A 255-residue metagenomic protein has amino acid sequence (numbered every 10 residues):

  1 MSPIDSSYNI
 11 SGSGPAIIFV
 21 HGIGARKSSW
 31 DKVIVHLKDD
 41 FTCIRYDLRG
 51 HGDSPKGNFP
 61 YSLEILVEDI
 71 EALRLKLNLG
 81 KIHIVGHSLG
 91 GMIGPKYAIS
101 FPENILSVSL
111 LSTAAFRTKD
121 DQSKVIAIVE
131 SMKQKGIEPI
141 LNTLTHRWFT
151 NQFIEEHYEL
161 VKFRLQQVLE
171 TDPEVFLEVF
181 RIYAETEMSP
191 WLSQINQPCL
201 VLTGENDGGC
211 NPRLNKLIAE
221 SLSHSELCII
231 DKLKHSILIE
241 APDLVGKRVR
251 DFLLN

Functional and structural regions predicted by a protein language model:
S7-F59: Conserved HGGG/HGGXW glycine-rich cap/lid loop of the alpha/beta-hydrolase fold
I65-K81: Conserved acidic catalytic loop of the alpha/beta-hydrolase fold
P95-S100, N104-K135, P139: Flexible "cap/lid" loop of the alpha/beta hydrolase fold
K119-S123, I137-S193: Conserved alpha/beta-hydrolase catalytic His-Asp/Glu region
I195, V201-T203: Short beta-strand/loop motif that positions the catalytic acidic residue of the alpha/beta-hydrolase fold
E205-C210: Acidic catalytic loop of the alpha/beta-hydrolase fold
P212-S236: Catalytic histidine neighborhood in serine/cysteine hydrolases with alpha/beta-hydrolase-type architecture
L233-P242, G246: Catalytic histidine-centered segment of alpha/beta-hydrolase-like enzymes
